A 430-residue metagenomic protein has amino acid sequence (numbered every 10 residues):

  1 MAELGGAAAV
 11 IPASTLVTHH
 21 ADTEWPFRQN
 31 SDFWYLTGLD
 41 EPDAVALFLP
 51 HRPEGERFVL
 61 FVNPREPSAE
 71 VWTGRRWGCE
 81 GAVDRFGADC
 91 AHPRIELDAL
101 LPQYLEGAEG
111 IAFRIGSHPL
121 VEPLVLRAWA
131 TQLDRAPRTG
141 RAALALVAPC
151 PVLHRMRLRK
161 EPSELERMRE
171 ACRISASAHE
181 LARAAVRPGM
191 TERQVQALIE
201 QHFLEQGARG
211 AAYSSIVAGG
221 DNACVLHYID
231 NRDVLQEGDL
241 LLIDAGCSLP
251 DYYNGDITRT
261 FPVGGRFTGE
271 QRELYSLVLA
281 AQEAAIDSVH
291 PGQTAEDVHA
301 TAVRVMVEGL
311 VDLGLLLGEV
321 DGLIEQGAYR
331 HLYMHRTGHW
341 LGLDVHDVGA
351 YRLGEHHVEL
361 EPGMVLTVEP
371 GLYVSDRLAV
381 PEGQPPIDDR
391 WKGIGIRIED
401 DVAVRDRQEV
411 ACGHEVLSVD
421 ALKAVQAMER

Functional and structural regions predicted by a protein language model:
M1-R430: Active-site neighborhoods and metal-handling regions in enzymes and metal-associated proteins
